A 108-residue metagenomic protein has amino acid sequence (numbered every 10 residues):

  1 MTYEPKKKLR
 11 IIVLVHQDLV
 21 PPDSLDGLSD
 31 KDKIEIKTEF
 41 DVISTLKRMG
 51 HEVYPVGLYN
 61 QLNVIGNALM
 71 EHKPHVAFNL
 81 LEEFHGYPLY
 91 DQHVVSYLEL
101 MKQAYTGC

Functional and structural regions predicted by a protein language model:
M1-G107: ATP-binding N-terminal substructure of ATP-dependent carboxylate-amine bond-forming enzymes
